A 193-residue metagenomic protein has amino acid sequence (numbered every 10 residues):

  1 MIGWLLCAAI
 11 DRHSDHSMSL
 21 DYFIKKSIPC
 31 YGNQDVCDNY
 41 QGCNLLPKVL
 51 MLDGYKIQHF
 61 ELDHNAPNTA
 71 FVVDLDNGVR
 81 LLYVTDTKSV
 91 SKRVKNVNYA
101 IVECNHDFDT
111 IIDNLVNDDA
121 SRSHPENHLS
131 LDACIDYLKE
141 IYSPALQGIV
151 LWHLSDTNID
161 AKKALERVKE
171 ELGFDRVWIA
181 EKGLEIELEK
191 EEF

Functional and structural regions predicted by a protein language model:
M1, L45-Y99, I186-F193: Core dinuclear metal-dependent hydrolase active-site scaffold
M1-D35: Active-site metal-binding motif and surrounding structural segment of the metallo-beta-lactamase
L6-A9, Y83, I101-E103, V150: Structural motif
D11-M18, C37-N39, N65-P67, S89-K92 (+2 more regions): Active-site environment of divalent metal-dependent phosphoester hydrolases
S14, G32-N39, L45-K48, T87-S89 (+1 more regions): Short, polar loop motifs at secondary-structure junctions
M18-S27, C43, I159-E166: Metal-dependent catalytic neighborhoods of phosphoester/phosphodiester hydrolases
I24-P29, V79-L81, R176: Short active-site oxyanion
K95-K182: Cap/insert and terminal regions of metallo-dependent hydrolase folds
